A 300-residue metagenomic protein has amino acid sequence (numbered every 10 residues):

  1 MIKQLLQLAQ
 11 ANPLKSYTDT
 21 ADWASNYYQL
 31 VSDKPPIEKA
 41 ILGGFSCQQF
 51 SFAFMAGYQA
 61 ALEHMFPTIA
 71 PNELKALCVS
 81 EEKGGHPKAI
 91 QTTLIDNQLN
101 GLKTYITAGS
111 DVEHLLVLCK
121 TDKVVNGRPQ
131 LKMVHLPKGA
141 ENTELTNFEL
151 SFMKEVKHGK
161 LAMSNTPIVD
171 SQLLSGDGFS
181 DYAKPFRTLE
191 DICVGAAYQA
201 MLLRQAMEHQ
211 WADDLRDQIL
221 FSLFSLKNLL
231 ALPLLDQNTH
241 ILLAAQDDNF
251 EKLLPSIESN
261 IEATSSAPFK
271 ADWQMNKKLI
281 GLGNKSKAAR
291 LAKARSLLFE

Functional and structural regions predicted by a protein language model:
M1-K39, I192-E300: Alpha-helical interface subdomain recognition
I2-D111: Glycine-rich flavin
A53, F148-L229: Glycine-rich beta->alpha junctions and the first turn(s) of the following alpha-helix
P87, T107-G109, T143-L145, S171-L173: Short helix/loop capping segments that flank catalytic or ligand/cofactor-binding pockets
N100-G101, A140-L150: Active-site glycine-rich loop that binds ribose-phosphate moieties when present
Y105-N142: A short core secondary-structure module
